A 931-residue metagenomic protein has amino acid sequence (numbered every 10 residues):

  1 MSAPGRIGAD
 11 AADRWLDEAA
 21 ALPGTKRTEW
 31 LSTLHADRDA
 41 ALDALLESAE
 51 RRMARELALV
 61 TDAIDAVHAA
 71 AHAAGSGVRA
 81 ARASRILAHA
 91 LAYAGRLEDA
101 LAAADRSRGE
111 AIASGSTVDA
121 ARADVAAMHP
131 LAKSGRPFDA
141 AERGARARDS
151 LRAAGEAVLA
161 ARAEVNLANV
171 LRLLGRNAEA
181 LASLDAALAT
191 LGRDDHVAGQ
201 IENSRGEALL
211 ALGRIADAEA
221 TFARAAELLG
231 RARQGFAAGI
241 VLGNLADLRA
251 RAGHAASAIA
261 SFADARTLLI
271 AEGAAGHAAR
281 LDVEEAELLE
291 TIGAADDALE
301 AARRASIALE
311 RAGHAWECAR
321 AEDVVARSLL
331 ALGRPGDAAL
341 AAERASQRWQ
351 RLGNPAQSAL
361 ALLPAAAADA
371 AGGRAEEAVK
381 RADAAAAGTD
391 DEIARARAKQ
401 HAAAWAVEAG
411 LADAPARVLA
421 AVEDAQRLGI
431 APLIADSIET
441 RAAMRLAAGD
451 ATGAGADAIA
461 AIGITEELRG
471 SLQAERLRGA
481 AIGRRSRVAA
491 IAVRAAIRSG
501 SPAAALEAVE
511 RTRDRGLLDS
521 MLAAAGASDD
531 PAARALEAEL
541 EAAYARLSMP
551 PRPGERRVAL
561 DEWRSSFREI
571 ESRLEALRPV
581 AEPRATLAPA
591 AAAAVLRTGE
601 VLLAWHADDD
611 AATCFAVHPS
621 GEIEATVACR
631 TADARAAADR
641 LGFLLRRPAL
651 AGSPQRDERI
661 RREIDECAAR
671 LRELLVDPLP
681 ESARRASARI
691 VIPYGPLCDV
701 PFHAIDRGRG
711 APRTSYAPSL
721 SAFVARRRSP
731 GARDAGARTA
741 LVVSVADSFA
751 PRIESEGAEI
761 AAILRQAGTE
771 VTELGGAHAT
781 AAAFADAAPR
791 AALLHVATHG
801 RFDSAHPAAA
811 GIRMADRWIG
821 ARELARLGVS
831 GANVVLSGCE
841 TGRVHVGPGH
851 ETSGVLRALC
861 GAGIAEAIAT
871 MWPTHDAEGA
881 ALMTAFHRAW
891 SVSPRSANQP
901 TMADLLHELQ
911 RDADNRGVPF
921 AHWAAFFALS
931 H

Functional and structural regions predicted by a protein language model:
S2-A9, A435, A451-G710, R733-L741 (+1 more regions): Amphipathic alpha-helical protein-protein interaction segments
P4, A9-H35, E47-R82, I86-S114 (+11 more regions): Inter-helical turn/loop elements of alpha-helical hairpins
H35-D39, L57, G77, T117 (+12 more regions): Inter-repeat boundary and helix-capping residues of tandem alpha-helical solenoids
D43-R55, A81-R96, D119-R136, L159-G175 (+9 more regions): Tandem amphipathic alpha-helical repeat scaffolds
H68-H72, R108-G115, A145-E156, D185-G192 (+8 more regions): Amphipathic alpha-helical segments of tetratricopeptide repeats
G353, L360, P364, D383 (+1 more regions): Generic N-terminal leader/targeting and pre-domain segments
R584-H931: Catalytic cores of enzymes
